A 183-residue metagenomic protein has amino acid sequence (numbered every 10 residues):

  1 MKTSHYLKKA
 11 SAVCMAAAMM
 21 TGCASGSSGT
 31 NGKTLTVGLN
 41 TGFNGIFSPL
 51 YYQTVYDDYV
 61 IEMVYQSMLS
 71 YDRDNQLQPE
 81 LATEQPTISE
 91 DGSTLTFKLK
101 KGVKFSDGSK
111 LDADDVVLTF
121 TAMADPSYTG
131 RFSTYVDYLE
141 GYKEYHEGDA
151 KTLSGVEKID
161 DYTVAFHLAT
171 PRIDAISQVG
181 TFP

Functional and structural regions predicted by a protein language model:
M1-L35, Q76: Short, low-complexity disordered leader/linker segments with a strong preference for bacterial N-terminal type II
N31-T41, T94-F97, V116-T119, V164-F166: Short, well-ordered beta-strand elements
G32-T34, M63, E80-A82, E90-T94 (+3 more regions): Extracytoplasmic
G38-E90: N-terminal lobe/hinge region of extracytoplasmic solute-binding protein
T41-G45, N75, G102-K104, M123 (+1 more regions): Solvent-exposed loop/turn segments at secondary-structure junctions within structured extracellular/periplasmic domains
Y59-M63, S67, D72, Q76 (+6 more regions): Extracytoplasmic/secreted proteins, especially bacterial periplasmic and envelope-associated proteins
E84-Y135: Aromatic- and charge-enriched surface segment that lines or borders ligand/interaction sites
K98, S133-P183: Surface-exposed binding/hinge segments that line and control ligand-binding clefts or catalytic entry sites
